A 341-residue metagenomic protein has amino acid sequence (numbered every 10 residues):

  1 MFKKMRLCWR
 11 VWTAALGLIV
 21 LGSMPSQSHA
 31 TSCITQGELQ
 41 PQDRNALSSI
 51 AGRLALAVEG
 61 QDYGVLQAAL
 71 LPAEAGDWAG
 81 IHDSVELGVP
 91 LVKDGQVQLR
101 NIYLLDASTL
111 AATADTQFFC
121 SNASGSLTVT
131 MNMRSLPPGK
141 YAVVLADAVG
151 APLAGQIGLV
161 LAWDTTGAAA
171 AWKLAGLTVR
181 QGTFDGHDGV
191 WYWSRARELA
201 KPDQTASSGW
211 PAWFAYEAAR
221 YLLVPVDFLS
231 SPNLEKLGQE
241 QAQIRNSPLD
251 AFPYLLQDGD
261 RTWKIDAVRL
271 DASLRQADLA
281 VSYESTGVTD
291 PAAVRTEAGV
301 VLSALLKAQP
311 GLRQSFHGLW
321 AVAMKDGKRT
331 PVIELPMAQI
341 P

Functional and structural regions predicted by a protein language model:
M1-C8: N-terminal secretory signal peptides that target proteins for export/translocation
W12-S23: Bacterial N-terminal signal peptides
S28-G60, T178-Y192: Short, low-complexity N-terminal intrinsically disordered segments enriched in polar/charged residues
T31, D147-D188, W263-I265, L270-T286 (+1 more regions): Short beta-strand edge/turn micro-motifs at domain boundaries
S32-Q36, S48-A51, Y63, R275-T289: Acidic/histidine-rich, surface-exposed loop or edge segments in extracytoplasmic proteins
C33-Q42, S48-S49, G64-T128, Y221-L249: Short solvent-exposed beta->alpha transition segments
A79, E86-A154, G186, L249-G287: Surface-exposed, charged secondary-structure patches
D185-P248: Alpha-helical protein-protein interaction scaffolds
